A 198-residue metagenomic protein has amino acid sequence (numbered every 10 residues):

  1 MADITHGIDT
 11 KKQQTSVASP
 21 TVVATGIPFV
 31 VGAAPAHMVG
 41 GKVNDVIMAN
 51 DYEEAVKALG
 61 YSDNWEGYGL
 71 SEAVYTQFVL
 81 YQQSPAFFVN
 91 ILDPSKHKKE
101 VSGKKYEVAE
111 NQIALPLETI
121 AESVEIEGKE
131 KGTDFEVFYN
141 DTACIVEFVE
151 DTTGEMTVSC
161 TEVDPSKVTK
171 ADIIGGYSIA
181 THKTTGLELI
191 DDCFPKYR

Functional and structural regions predicted by a protein language model:
M1-R198: Surface-exposed assembly/interface segments
